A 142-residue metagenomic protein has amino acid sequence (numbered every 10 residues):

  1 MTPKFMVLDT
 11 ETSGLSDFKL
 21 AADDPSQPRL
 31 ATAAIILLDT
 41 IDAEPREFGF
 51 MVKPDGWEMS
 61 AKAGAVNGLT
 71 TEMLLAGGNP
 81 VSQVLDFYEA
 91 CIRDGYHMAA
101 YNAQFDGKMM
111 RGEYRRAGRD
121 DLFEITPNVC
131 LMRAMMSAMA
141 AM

Functional and structural regions predicted by a protein language model:
T2-F5, F18, S26-L69, E89-M142: Metal-dependent phosphoesterase core characteristic of DEDDh/y 3'-5' exonuclease domains
T10-D23: Short acidic, Gly/Ser-rich segments with clustered Asp/Glu that frequently serve as metal-coordination loops in enzyme
G64-Y88: Metal-dependent phosphoesterase signature
